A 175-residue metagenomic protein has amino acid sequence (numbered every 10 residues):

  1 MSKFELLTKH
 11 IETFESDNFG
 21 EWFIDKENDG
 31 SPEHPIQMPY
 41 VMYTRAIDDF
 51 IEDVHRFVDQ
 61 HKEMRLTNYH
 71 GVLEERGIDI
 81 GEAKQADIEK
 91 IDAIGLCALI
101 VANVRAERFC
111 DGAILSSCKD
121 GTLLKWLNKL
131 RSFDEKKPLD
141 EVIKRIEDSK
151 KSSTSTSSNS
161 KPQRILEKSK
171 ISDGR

Functional and structural regions predicted by a protein language model:
M1-D59: Short terminal alpha-helical segments
F19-I24, E63, I88, R105-S117: Charged, low-complexity interaction regions
F23-V41, Y69-I88: Extended non-catalytic scaffold regions that mediate assembly and binding in large macromolecular machines
Y43, I47-V72, R76, I114: Compact disulfide-stabilized, cysteine-rich extracellular microdomains and processed peptide cores in secreted proteins
A46, R65, K90-G95, T122 (+2 more regions): Structural recognition of alpha-solenoid helical scaffolds
D87-R105: Short amphipathic alpha-helical heptad-repeat segments
L99-K144: Amphipathic alpha-helical binding modules
I146-D148, S155, K161-R175: Non-Sec secretion/translocation targeting segments of pathogen effectors
